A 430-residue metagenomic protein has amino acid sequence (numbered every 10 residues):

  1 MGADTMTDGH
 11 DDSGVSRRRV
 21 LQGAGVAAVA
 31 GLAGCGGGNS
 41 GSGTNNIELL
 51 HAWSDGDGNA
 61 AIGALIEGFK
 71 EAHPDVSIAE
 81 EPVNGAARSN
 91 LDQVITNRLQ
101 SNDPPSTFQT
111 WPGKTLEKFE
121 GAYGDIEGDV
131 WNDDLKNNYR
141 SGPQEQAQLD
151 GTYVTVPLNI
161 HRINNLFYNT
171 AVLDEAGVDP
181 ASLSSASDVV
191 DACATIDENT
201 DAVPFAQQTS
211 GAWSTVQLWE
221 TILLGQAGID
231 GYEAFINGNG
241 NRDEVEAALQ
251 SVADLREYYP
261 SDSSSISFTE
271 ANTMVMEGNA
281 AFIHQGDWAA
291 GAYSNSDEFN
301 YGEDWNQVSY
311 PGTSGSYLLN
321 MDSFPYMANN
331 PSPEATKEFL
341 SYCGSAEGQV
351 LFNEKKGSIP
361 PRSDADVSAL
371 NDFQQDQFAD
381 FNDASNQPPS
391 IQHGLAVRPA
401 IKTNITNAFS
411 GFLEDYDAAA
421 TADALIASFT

Functional and structural regions predicted by a protein language model:
D4-S16, L21-E117, W131-L135, G312 (+5 more regions): Conserved N-terminal structural module of periplasmic/extracytoplasmic solute-binding proteins
A52, I66, K70, Q250-S332: Extracytoplasmic/periplasmic substrate-binding proteins
A60-A61, E198-T200, L340-S363: Periplasmic-binding protein-like
P112-I163, L370-F373: Hinge/lid segment of periplasmic solute-binding proteins
E127-S141, E145, S182, F205 (+6 more regions): Short, solvent-exposed loop/beta-turn-alpha elements that line the ligand-binding surface or hinge of extracytoplasmic
T152-L158, N164, V190-N237, A280: Extracytoplasmic/periplasmic solute-binding protein
P157, S358-A365, Q375-T430: C-terminal capping/gating helix-and-loop segments adjacent to ligand/active sites or protein-protein/ligand interfaces
D191-T195, F235-S263: Glycine-centered hinge/linker elements that transmit conformational signals in sensory and ligand-binding systems
